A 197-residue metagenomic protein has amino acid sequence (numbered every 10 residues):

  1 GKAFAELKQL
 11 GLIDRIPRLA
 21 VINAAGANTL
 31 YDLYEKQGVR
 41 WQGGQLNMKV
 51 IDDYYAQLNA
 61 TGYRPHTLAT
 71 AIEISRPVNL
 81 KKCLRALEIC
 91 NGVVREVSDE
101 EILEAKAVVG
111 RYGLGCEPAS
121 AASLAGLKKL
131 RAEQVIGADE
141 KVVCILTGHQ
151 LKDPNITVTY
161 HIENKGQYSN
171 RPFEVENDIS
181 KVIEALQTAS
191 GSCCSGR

Functional and structural regions predicted by a protein language model:
K2-E6, R85, A125-A132: Short glycine/serine- and small hydrophobic-enriched flexible loop segments
E6-I16, A20-G115, T159-R197: Active-site/ligand-binding loops adjacent to catalytic centers
D99-D153: Claisen-condensing/thiolase-fold acyl-transfer catalytic domains that form or cleave C-C bonds in fatty acid
P154-V158: Extended hydrophobic/aromatic segments used for targeting, binding, or gating
